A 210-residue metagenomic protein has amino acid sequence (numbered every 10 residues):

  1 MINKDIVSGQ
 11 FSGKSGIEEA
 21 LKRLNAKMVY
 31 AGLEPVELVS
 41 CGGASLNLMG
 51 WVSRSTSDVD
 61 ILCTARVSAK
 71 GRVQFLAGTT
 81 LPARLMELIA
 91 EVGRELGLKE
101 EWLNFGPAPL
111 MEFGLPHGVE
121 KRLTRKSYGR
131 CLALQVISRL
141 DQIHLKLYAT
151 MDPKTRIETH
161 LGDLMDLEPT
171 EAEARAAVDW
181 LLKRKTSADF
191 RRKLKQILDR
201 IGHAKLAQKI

Functional and structural regions predicted by a protein language model:
M1-I210: Compositionally biased terminal segments of proteins
